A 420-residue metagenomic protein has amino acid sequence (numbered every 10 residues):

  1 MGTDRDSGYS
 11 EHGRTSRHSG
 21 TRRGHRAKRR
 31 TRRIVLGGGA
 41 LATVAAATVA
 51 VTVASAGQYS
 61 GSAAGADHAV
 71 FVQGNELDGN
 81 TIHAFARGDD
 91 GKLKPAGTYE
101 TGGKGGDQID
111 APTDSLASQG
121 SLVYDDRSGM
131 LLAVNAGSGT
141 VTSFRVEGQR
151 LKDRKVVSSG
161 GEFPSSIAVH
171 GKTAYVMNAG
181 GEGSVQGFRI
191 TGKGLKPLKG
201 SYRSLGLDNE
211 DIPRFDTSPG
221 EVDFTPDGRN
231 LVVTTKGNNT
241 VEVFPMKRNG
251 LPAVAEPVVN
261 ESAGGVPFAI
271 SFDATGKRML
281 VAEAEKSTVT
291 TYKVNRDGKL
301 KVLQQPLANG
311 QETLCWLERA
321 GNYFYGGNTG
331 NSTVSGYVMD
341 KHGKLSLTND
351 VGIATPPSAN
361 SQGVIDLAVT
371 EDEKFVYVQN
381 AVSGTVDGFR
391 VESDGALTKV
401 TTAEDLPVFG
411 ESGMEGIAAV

Functional and structural regions predicted by a protein language model:
D4, H25-Q58: Secretory targeting and sorting signals
T48-H68, N75-E76, G250-P252: C-terminal region of N-terminal signal peptides and the immediate post-cleavage residues of exported proteins
G61, G65, G102-Y124, S159-T173 (+5 more regions): Beta-rich, blade/repeat-based domains predominating in secreted/periplasmic proteins but also intracellular
N75-L77, R87, A136, A179-G181 (+10 more regions): Short loop/turn segments immediately following the C-termini of beta-strands
F85-K92, F144-Q149, R189-K196, F244-P252 (+3 more regions): Short loop/turn segments immediately following beta-strands, especially the blade-tip and inter-blade linker loops
L93-G103, K152-S158, K196-L207, A253-E261 (+3 more regions): Beta-propeller fold detector
A381-R390, D394-V420: Blade-level signature of beta-propeller repeat domains, shared across WD40, Kelch, NHL, RCC1 and BNR/Asp-box propellers
